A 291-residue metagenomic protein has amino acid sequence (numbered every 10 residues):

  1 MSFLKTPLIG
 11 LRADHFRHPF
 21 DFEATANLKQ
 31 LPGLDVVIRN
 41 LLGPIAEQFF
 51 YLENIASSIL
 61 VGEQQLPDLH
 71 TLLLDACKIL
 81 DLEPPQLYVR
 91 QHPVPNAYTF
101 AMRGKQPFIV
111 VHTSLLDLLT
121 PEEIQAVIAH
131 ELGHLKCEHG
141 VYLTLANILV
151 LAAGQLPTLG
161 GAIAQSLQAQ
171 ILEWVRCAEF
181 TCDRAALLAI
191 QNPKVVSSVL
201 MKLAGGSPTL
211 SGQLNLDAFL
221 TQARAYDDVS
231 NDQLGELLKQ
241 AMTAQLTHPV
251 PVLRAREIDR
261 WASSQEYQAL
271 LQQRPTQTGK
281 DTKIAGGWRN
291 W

Functional and structural regions predicted by a protein language model:
M1-F100, Q168-A169, S207-P208, N231-G235 (+3 more regions): Hydrophobic or amphipathic, alpha-helical segments that drive membrane association/targeting
L60, Q64, D68, V111-A126 (+1 more regions): Short pre-active-site segment immediately N-terminal to the catalytic Zn-binding motif
Q64-H70, A76, L80-L82, L159-D228: Short helix/loop segments within enzyme catalytic domains that coordinate or immediately flank catalytic cofactors
L73, V111, H130, C182 (+1 more regions): Divalent metal-coordination and catalytic microenvironments
E83, K105-P107: Envelope-exposed proteins and targeting segments
L119, I128-C137, T181, A185: Active-site His/Glu-centered metal-binding helix of metallohydrolases
L132-L151: Catalytic Zn2+-binding segment of zinc metalloproteases
V150-G161: Short hydrophobic membrane-inserting alpha-helices and related fusion/pore-forming segments
